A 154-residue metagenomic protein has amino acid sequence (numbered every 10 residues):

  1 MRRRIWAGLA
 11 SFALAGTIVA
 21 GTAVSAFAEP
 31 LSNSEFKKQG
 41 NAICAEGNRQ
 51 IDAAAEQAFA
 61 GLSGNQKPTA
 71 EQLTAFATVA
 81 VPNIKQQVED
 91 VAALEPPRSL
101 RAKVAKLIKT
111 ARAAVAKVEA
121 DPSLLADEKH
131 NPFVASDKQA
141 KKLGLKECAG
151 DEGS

Functional and structural regions predicted by a protein language model:
M1-G16: Bacterial N-terminal signal peptides that target proteins for export
W6, I18-F36: C-terminal region of N-terminal signal peptides and the immediate post-cleavage residues of exported proteins
G16-V19, V118: Alpha-helical transmembrane segments
N33-E119, D127-G153: Alpha-helical segments in soluble extracytoplasmic regions
P122: Charged, glycine-enriched surface loops/patches that mediate electrostatic binding to polyanionic ligands
